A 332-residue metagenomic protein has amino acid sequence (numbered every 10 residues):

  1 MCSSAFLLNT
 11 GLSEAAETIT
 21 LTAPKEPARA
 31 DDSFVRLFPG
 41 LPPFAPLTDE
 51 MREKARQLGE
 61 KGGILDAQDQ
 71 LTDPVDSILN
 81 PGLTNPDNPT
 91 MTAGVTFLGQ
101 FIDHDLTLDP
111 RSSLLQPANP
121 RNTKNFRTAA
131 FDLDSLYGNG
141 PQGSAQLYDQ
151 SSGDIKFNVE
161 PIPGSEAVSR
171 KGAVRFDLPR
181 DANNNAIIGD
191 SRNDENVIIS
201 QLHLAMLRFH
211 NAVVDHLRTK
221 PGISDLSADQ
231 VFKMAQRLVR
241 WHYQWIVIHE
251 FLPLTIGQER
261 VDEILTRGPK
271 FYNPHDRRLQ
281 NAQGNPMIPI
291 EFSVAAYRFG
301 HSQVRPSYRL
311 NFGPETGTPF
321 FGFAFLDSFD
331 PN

Functional and structural regions predicted by a protein language model:
M1-A5: Gram-negative bacterial Sec-dependent N-terminal signal peptides
F6-L7, G11-L12, A16-G172, D177: Carbohydrate-associated surface elements
L83-D87, R192-S200, S224-L226: Second-shell loop/turn segments in exported
G99, D103-T107, G138, L204 (+3 more regions): Sec-exported extracytoplasmic/periplasmic mature domains
S165-N196: Acidic/His metal-coordination segments adjacent to aromatic residues that form catalytic metal sites in metalloenzymes
R192-Q201, A205-R208, A212-V214: Fold-level signature of zinc-dependent metallopeptidase catalytic domains
V213-F232: Inter-helical turn/loop segments and adjacent helix faces that build the functional surface of alpha-helical bundle
Q236-N332: Extended amphipathic alpha-helical segments with heptad-repeat/coiled-coil character used for oligomerization, fusion
